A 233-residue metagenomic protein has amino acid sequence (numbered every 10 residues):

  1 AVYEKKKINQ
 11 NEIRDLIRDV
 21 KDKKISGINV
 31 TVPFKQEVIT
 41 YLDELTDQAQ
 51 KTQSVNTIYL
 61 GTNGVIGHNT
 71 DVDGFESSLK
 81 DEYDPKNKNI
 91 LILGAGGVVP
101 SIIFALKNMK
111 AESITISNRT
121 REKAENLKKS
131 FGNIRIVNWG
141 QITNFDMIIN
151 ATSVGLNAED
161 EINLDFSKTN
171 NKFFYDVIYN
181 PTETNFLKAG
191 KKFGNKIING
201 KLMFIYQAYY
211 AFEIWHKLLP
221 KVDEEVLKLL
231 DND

Functional and structural regions predicted by a protein language model:
A1-E82: Phosphate/diphosphate ligand-binding glycine-rich loop within oxidoreductases
E4, I114-T115, I198: Conserved beta-strand positions in the Rossmann-like core of class I SAM-dependent methyltransferases
V30-I39, G96-V98, S153-L156, N180: Short glycine-rich anion-binding loops that position phosphate/pyrophosphate groups of nucleotides and phosphorylated
N69, L79, Y83, N87-A111 (+1 more regions): Glycine-rich adenosine-cofactor-binding loop
N108-S113, K192-K196: Conserved S-adenosyl-L-methionine
M109-F131: NAD(P)-binding Rossmann-fold cofactor-contacting core
F131-I198, L202: Rossmann-like adenosine-cofactor binding region
V177-D233: Adenosine-phosphate binding glycine-rich loop
